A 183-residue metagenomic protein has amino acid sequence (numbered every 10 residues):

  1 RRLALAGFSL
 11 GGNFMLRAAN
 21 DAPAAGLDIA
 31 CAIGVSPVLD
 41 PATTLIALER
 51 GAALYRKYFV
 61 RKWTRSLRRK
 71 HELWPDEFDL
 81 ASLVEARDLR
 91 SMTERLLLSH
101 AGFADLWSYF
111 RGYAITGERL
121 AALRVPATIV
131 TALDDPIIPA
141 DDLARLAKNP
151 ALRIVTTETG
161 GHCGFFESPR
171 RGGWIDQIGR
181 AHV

Functional and structural regions predicted by a protein language model:
R2-H100: Alpha/beta-hydrolase-fold enzymes
M15, T44, P139-D141, F166: Short glycine-/acidic-enriched loop or helix-start segments at secondary-structure transitions that form or flank
G26-L27, L120-R124, R145-N149: Short, conserved loop/helix-junction motifs that constitute active-site signature segments in enzyme catalytic cores
R95-R119: Active-site nucleophile elbow and catalytic-triad environment of alpha/beta-hydrolase enzymes
L123, I129-T131, D135: Short beta-strand/loop motif that positions the catalytic acidic residue of the alpha/beta-hydrolase fold
L133-R153, T157: Conserved loop-alpha-helix segment in the C-terminal half of the alpha/beta-hydrolase fold that carries the catalytic
G160-W174: Catalytic histidine-centered segment of alpha/beta-hydrolase-like enzymes
A181-V183: Conserved small/polar residues in nucleotide/adenosyl-binding loops
